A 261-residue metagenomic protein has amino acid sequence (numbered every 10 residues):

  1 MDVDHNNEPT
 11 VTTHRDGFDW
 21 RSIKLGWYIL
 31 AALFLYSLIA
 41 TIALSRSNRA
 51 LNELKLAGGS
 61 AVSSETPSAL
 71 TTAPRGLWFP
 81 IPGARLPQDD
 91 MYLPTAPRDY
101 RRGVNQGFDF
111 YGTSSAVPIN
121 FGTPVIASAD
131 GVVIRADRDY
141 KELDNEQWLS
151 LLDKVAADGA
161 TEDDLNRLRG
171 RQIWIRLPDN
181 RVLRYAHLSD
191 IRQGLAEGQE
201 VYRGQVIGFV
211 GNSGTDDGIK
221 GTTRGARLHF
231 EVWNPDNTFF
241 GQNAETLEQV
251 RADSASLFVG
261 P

Functional and structural regions predicted by a protein language model:
M1-I23: N-terminal Lys/Arg-rich, disordered targeting/topogenic segments
K24-A43: Hydrophobic membrane-insertion alpha-helices, especially the h-region of bacterial N-terminal signal peptides
A40-G170, R203, D253-P261: Surface-exposed, glycine-biased beta-strand/turn segments
A57-G59, L152-K154, G159, D163-L165 (+1 more regions): Acidic, glycine-rich catalytic/binding loops that coordinate metals and/or anionic ligands
D109, A127, I173-R176, L183-A186 (+2 more regions): Structural recognition of the beta-strand scaffold that forms the well-ordered cores of secreted hydrolase catalytic
P118-G122, I126, R176-G204: Short histidine-centered loop motifs in beta-beta connectors
V132-I134, S189, G211: Conserved positions in beta-strands of structured domains
K141-L143, D190-I191, T215: A short acidic/small-residue loop/turn micro-motif
